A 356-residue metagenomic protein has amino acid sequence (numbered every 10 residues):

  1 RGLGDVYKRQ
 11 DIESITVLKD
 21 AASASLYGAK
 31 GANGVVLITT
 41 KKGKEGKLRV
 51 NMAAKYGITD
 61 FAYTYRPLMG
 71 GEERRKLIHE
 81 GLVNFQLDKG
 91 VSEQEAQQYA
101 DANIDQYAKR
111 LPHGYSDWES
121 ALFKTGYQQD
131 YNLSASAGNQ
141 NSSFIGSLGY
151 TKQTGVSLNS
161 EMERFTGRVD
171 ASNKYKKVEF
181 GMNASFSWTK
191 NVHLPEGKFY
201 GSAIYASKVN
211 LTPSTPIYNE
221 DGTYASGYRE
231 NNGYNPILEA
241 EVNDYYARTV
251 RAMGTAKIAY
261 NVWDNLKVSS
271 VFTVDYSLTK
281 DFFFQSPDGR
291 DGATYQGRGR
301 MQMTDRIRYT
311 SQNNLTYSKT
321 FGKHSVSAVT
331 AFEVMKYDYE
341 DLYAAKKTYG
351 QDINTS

Functional and structural regions predicted by a protein language model:
G2-Y7: Short, small-residue-biased leader/transition segments that mark boundaries at the very start of proteins
K8-R9, Y27-A32, K124, S160-E163 (+1 more regions): Short, glycine-/polar-rich solvent-exposed loops and beta-turns at beta-strand/coil boundaries
R9, E45, Q128, N139-Q140 (+3 more regions): Outer-membrane beta-barrel channels and translocator barrels
R9-N51, Q128-D130, S143, G149-T151: A beta-strand signature from Gram-negative outer-membrane beta-barrel systems, especially the internal plug domain
L37, N51, N132-S136, S147 (+4 more regions): Outer-membrane beta-barrel architecture
T40-K42, A137-N139, Y150, N173-Y175 (+3 more regions): Residue-level signature of outer-membrane beta-barrel architecture
K44-G114, G155-M162, T166-R251, V271-S356: Surface-exposed loop/interface segments of Gram-negative outer-membrane beta-barrel transport/assembly proteins
A121-T125, A135-N139: Outer-membrane beta-barrel initiation region
